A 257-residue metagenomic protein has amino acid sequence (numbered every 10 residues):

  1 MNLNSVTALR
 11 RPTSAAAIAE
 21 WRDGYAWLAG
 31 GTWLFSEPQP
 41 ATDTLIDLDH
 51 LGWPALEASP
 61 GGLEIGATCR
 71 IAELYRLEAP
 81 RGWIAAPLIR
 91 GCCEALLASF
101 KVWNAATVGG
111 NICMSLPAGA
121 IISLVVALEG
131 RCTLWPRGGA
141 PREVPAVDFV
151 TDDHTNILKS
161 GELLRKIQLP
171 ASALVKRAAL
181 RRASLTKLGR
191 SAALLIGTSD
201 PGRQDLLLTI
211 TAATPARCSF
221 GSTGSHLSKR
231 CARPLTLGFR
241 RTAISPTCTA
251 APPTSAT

Functional and structural regions predicted by a protein language model:
M1-T257: C-terminal structural segment of proteins
